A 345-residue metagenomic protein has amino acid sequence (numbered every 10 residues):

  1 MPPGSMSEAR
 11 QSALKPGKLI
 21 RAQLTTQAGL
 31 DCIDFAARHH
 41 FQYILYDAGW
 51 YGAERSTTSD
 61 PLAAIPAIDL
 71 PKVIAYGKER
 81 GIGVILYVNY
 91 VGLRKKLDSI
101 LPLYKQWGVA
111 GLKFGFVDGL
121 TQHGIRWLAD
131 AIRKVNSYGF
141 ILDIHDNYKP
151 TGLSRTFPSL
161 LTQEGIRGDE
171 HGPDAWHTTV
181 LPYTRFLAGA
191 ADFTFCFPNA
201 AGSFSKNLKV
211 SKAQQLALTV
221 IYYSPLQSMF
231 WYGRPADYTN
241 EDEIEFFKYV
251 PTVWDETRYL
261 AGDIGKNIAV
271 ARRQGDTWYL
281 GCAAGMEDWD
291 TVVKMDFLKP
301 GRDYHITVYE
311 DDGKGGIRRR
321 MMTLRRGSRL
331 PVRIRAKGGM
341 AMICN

Functional and structural regions predicted by a protein language model:
M1-E79, G338-G339: Conserved structural scaffold segments of CAZyme catalytic domains across common CAZy folds
A36, Y104, G115, L142 (+3 more regions): Conserved, mostly hydrophobic/aromatic
A48-S211: Aromatic- and carboxylate-enriched substrate-binding clefts and catalytic-loop regions of carbohydrate-active enzymes
A213, A217-R258: Catalytic cores of secreted or luminal carbohydrate-active enzymes
D263-P300, M340-A341: Carbohydrate-binding surface patches
T307-G327: Solvent-exposed beta-strand/loop surfaces of large extracellular or lumenal domains
M322-N345: C-terminal beta-strand-rich structural cap/linker in extracellular carbohydrate-active enzymes
